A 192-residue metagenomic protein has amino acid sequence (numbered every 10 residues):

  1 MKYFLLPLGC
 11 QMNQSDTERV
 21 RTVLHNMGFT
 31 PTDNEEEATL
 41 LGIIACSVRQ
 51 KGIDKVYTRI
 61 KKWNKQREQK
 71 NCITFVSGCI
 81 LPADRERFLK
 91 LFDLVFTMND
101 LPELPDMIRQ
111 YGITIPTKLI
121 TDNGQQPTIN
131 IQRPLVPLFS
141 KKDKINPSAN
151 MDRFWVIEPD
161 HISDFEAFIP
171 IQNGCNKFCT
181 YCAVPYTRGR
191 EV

Functional and structural regions predicted by a protein language model:
M1-V192: Proteins enriched for Cys/Gly/acidic motifs involved in redox and nucleic-acid/cofactor modification
